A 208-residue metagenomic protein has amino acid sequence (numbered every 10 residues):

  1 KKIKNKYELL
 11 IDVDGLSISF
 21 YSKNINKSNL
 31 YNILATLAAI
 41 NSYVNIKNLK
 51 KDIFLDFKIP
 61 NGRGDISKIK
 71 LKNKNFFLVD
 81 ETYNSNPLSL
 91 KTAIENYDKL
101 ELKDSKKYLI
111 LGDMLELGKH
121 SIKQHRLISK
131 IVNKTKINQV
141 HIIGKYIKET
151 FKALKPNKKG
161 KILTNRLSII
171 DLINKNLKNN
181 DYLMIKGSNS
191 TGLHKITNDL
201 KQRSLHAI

Functional and structural regions predicted by a protein language model:
K1-E8: A short, compositionally biased
N5, G15-Y31, A35-I208: ATP-dependent carboxylate-amine ligase
L10-D12: A general beta-strand register signal
